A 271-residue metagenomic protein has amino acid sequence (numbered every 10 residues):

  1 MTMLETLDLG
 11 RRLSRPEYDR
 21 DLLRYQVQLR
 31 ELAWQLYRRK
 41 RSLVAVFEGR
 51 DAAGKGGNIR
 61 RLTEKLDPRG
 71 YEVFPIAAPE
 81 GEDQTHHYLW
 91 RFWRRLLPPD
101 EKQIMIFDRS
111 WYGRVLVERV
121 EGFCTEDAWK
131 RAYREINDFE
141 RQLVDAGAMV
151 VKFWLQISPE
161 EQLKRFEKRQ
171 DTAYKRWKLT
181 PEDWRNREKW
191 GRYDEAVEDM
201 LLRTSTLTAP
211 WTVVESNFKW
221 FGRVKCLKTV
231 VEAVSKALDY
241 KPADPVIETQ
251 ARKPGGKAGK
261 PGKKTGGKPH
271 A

Functional and structural regions predicted by a protein language model:
M1-A271: Glycine-rich phosphate-binding loop of ATP-dependent small-molecule kinases
